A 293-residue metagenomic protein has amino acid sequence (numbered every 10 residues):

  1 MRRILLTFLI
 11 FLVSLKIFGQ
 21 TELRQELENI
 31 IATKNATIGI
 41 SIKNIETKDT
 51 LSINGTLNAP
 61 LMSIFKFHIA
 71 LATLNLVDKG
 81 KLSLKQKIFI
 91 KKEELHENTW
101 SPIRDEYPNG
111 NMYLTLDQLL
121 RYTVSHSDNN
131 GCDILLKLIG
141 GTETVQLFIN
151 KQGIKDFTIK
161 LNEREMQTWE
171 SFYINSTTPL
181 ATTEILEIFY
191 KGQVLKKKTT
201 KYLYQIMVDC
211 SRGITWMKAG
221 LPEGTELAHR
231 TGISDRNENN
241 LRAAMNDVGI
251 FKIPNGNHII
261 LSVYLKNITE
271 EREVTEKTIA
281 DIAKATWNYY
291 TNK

Functional and structural regions predicted by a protein language model:
M1-E22: Bacterial Sec-dependent N-terminal signal peptides
I17-L57: Beta-lactamase-like hydrolase cores
T21-T33, K137-L138, T142-E143, E184 (+4 more regions): Structured C-terminal helix/loop/strand segments within mature extracytoplasmic catalytic/sensor domains
T33-T37, N54-T56, M62-I64, S83-K85 (+4 more regions): Extracytoplasmic
K48, P60-I90, T123, L261: Active-site SXXK
L84-I103, I139-G140, I206: Acidic helix-start/capping segments at beta-turn-to-alpha-helix junctions
L95-D133: Conserved catalytic neighborhood of penicillin-recognizing serine enzymes
D133-V194: Mid-domain, small-residue-enriched loop/turn segments at the edges of structured enzyme/sensor domains
